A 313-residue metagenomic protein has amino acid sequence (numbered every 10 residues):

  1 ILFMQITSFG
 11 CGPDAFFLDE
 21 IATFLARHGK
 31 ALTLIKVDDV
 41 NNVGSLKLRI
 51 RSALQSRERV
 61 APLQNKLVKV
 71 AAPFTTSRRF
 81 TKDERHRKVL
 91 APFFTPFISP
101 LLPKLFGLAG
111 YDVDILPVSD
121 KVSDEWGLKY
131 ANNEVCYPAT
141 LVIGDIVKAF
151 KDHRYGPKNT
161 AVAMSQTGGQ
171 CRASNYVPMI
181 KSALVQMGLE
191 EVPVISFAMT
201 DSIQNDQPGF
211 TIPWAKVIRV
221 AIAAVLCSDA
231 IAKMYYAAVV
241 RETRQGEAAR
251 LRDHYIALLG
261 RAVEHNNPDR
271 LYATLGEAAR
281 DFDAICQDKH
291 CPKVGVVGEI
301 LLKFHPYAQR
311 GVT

Functional and structural regions predicted by a protein language model:
I1-T313: An N-terminal assembly and electron-transfer interface module characteristic of large anaerobic redox and radical
